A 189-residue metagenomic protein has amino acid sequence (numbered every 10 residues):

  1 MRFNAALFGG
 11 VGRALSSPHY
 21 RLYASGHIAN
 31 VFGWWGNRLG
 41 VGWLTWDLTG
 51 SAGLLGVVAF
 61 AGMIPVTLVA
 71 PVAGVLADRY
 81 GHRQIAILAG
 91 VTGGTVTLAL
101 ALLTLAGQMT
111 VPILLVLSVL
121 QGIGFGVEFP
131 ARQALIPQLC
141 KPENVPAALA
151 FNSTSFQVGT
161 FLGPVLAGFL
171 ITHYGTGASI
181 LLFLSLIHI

Functional and structural regions predicted by a protein language model:
M1-H188: Alpha-helical transmembrane-bundle signature of multi-pass membrane transport and export proteins
